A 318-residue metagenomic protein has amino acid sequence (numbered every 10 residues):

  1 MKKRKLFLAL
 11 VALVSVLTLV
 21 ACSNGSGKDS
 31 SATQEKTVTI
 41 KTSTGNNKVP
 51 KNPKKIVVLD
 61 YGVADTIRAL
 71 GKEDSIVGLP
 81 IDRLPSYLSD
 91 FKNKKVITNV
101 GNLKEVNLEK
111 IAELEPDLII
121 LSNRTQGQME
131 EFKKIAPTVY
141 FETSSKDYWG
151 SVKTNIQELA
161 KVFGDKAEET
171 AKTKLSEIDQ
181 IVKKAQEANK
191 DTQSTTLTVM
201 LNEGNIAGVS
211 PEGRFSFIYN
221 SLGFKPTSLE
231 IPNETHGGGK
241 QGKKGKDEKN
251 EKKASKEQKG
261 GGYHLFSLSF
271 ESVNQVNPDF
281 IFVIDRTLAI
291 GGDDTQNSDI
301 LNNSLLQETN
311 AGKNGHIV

Functional and structural regions predicted by a protein language model:
K2, L8, C22-D65, E169-V199 (+2 more regions): Bacterial Sec-exported substrate-binding components of ABC uptake systems
L17-A21: C-terminal motif of bacterial Sec signal peptides marking the signal peptidase cleavage site
K55, S151, D279-V318: Structured C-terminal subdomain patch of bacterial secreted/periplasmic proteins
K55-I67, A171-N250: Basic- and aromatic-lined ligand-binding clefts that recognize polyanionic substrates
D60-K110: A short, structured surface patch at a secondary-structure boundary
P85-Y87, G127, F141-E158, Q193-S221 (+2 more regions): Extracytoplasmic ligand-binding site segments that recognize negatively charged/polar headgroups
E115-L121, P137, V273, N277-F282: Proline-aspartate-enriched helix->loop->beta-strand connector
I135-E203, H316: Extracytoplasmic substrate-binding proteins
